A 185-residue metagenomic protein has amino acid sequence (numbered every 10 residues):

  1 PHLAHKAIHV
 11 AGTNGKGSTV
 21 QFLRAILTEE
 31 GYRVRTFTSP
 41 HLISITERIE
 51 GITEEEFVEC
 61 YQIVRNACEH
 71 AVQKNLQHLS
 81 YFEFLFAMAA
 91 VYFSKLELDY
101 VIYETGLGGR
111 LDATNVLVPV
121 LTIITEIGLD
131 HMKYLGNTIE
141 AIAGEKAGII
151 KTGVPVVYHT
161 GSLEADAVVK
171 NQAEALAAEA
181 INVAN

Functional and structural regions predicted by a protein language model:
P1-L42, L121-I123: Walker A (P-loop) phosphate-binding motif
H2, E29-L117, K133-L135, L163: ATP-dependent carboxylate-amine ligase catalytic core
V10-T13, G17, F86, I102 (+2 more regions): Buried hydrophobic positions in well-ordered alpha/beta secondary-structure cores of metabolic enzymes
G12, F82, Y158-G161: Glycine- and other small-residue-rich loops at beta-strand/loop junctions that grip anionic moieties
N14, T19, F37, G108-L111 (+2 more regions): Gly/Ser/Thr-rich beta-alpha loop segments that engage phosphate groups in nucleotides
L23, A89, A167-V169: Aromatic/hydrophobic pocket-lining residues that form π-stacking "cages" and hydrophobic walls in ligand
A71-V72, E97-E104, P119-N185: Acidic, Mg2+-coordinating active-site environments of NTP-dependent enzymes
